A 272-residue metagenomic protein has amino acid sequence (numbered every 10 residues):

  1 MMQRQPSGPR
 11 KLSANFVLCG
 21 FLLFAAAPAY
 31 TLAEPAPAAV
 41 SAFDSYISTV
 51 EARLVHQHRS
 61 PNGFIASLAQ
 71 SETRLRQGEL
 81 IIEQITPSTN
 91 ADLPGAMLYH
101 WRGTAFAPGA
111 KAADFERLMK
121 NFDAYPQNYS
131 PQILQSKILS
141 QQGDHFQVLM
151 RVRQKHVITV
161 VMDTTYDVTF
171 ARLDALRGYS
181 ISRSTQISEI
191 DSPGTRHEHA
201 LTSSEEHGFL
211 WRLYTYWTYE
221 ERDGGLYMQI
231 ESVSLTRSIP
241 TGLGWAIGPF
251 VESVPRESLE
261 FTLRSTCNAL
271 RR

Functional and structural regions predicted by a protein language model:
M1-K11: N-terminal secretory signal peptides that target proteins for export/translocation
P9, A27-A29: Intrinsically disordered, low-complexity cationic segments
P9, N15-V17, S184: Serine/proline-rich low-complexity intrinsically disordered segments, especially terminal tails, linkers
N15-A27: Bacterial N-terminal signal peptides
L32-R272: Eukaryotic helix-grip
